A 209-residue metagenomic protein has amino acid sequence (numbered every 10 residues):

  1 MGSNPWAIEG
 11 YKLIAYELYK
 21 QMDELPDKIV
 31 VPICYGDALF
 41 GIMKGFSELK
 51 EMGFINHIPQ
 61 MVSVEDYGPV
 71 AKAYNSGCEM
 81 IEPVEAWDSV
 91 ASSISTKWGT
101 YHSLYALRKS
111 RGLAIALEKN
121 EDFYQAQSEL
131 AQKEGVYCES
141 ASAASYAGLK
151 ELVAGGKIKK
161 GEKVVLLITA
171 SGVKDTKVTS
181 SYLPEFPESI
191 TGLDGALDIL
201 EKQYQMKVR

Functional and structural regions predicted by a protein language model:
M1-G2, V31-C34, V62-E65, L166-T169: Short beta-strand segments
M1-G53, Y124-L130: Active-site/ligand-binding-proximal alpha/beta "capping" segment
W6, E48-C138, S181-R209: Active-site/ligand-binding loops adjacent to catalytic centers
I8, Y35-I42, V70-A73, S142-L149: Short glycine/serine/threonine-rich phosphate/pyrophosphate-binding segments that cradle anionic phosphate groups
E9-K12, F40-G45, A71-S76, T176-S180: Short acidic, glycine/serine/threonine-rich loops at helix termini
L18, I29-V30, M61, I94 (+4 more regions): Buried hydrophobic positions in well-ordered alpha/beta secondary-structure cores of metabolic enzymes
V31-C34, P59, Y124-A131, V136-L152 (+1 more regions): Substrate-binding/catalytic subdomain of NAD(P)-dependent oxidoreductase enzymes
Y146-K207: Catalytic phosphate/nucleotide-handling subdomain of diverse soluble enzymes
